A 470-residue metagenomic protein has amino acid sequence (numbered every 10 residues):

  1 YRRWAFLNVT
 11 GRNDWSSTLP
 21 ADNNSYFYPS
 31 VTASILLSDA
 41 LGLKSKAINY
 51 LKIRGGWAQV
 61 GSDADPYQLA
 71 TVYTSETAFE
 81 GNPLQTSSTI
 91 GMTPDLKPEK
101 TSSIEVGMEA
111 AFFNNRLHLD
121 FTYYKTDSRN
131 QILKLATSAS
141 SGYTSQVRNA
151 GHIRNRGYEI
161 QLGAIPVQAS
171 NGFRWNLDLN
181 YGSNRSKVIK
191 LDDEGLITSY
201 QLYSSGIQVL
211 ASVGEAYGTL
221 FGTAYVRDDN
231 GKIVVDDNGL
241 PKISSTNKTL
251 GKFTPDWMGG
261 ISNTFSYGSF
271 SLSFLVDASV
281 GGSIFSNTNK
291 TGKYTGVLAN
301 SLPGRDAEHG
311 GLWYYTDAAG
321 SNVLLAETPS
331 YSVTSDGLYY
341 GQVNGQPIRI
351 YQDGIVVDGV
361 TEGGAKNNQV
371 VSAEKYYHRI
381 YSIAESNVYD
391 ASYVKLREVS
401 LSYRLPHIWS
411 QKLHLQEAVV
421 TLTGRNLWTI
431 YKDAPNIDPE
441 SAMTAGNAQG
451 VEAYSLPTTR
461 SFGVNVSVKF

Functional and structural regions predicted by a protein language model:
Y1, F6, T10-T74, I90 (+1 more regions): Outer/extracellular conduits and scaffolds centered on Gram-negative outer-membrane beta-barrels
A78-T86: P-loop NTPase nucleotide-binding/switch module
